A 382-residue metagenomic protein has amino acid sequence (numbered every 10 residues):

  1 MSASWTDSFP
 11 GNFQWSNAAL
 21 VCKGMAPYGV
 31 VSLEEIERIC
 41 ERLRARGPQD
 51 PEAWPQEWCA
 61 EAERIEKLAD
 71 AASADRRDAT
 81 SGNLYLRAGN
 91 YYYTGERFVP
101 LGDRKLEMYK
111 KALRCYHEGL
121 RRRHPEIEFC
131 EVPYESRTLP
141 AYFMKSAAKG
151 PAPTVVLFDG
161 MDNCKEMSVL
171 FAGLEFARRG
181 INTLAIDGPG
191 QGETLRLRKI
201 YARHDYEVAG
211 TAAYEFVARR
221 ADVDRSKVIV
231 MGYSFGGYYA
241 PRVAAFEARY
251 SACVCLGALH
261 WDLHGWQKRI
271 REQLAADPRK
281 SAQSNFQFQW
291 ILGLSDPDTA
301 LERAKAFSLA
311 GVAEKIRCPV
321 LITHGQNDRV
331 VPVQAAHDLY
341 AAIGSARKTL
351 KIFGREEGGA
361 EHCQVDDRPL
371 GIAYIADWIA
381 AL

Functional and structural regions predicted by a protein language model:
Q56-W58, A62-L68, L101, E107-A148: N-terminal cap/lid segment of alpha/beta-hydrolase-fold proteins
Y93, E215-R271: Primarily recognizes the serine-hydrolase "nucleophile elbow" in alpha/beta-hydrolase and SGNH/GDSL folds
I200-D222, R242, G371: Alpha/beta-hydrolase active-site loop
I270-V312: Mobile cap/lid helix-loop segments that gate and shape the active-site cleft of serine hydrolases
I316, I322-H324, D328: Short beta-strand/loop motif that positions the catalytic acidic residue of the alpha/beta-hydrolase fold
C318, P332-A341: Short alpha-helix in the alpha/beta-hydrolase fold that links the catalytic acid
Y340-A360: Catalytic histidine neighborhood in serine/cysteine hydrolases with alpha/beta-hydrolase-type architecture
Q364-L382: Catalytic active-site module of serine/aspartate enzymes centered on a nucleophile-bearing elbow/loop
